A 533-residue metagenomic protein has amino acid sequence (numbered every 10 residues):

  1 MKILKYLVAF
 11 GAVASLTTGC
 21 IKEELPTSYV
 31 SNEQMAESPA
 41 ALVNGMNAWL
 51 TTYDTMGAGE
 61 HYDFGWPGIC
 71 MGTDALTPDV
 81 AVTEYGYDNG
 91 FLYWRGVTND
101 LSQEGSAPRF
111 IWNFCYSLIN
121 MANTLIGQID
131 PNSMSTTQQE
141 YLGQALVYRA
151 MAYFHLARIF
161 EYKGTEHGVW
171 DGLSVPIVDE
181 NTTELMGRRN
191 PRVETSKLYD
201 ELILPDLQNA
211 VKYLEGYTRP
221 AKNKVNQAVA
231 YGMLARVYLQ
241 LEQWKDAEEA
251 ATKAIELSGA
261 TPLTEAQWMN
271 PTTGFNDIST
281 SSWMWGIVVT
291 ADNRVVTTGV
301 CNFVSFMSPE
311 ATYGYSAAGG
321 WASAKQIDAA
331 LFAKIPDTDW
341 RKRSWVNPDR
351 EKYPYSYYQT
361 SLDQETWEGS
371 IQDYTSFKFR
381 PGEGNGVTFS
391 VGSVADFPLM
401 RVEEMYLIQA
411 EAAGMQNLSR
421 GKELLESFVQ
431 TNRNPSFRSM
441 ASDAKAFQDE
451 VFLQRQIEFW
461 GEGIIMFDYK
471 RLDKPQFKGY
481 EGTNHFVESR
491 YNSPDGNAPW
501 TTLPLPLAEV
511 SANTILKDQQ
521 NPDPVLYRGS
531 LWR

Functional and structural regions predicted by a protein language model:
G19-G72, A322-K325, L331-D337, S344 (+3 more regions): Membrane-proximal, proline-rich intrinsically disordered regions
S28-E37, D63-T73, F160-D171, V175 (+2 more regions): Short, surface-exposed recognition loops and adjoining beta-strand edges that mediate ligand/DNA contacts, enriched
W66-G68, E248-P398, V402, S436 (+7 more regions): Hydrophobic-face positions in mid-chain alpha helices that act as interaction patches
G86-F160, V193-S196, N209-Y217, S390-F397 (+2 more regions): Conserved, well-structured interaction surfaces
W244, L418-S419: TPR-repeat structural position
